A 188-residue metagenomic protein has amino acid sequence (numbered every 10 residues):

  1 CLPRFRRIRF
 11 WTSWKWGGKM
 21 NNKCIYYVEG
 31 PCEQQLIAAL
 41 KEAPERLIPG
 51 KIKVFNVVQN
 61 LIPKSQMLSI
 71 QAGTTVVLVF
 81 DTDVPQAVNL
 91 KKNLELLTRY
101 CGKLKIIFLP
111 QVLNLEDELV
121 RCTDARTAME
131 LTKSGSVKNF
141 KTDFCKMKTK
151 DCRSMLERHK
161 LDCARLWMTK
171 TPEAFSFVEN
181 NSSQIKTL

Functional and structural regions predicted by a protein language model:
C1-N21, Q34-P49, K64-V77, V84-L188: C-terminal accessory helical subdomains adjacent to catalytic cores in phosphodiester- and nucleotide-handling enzymes
C24-Q34: N-terminal beta1-alpha1 ligand-phosphate binding loop
Y27, L78-D81: Conserved beta-strand segments of the P-loop GTPase G domain that flank and frequently precede/overlap
P49-L61: Short beta->alpha junction loops
